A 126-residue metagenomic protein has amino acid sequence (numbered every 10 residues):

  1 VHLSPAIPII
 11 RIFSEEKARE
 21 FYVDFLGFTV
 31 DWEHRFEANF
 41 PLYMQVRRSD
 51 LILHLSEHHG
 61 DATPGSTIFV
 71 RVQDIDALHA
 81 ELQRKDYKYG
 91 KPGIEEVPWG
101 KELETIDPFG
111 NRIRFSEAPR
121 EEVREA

Functional and structural regions predicted by a protein language model:
V1-R19, S66-I68, A118-A126: N-terminal beta-strand motif that seeds the catalytic metal site of vicinal oxygen chelate
H2, I9-I52: Core segments of cupin and vicinal oxygen chelate
F13-E16, I68-R112: Vicinal oxygen chelate
E37-L42, A62-P64, V97-K101: Short acidic/glycine-enriched loop/turn segments that link adjacent beta-strands
Q45-S49, T105-P108, A118: Active-site beta-strand termini and strand-to-loop segments that position acidic
S49-L53, G60-A62, I75-L78: Short, charged/polar surface micro-motifs in flexible loops or helix N-caps
H54-S56, E104, R114: Conserved beta-strand in the GNAT
